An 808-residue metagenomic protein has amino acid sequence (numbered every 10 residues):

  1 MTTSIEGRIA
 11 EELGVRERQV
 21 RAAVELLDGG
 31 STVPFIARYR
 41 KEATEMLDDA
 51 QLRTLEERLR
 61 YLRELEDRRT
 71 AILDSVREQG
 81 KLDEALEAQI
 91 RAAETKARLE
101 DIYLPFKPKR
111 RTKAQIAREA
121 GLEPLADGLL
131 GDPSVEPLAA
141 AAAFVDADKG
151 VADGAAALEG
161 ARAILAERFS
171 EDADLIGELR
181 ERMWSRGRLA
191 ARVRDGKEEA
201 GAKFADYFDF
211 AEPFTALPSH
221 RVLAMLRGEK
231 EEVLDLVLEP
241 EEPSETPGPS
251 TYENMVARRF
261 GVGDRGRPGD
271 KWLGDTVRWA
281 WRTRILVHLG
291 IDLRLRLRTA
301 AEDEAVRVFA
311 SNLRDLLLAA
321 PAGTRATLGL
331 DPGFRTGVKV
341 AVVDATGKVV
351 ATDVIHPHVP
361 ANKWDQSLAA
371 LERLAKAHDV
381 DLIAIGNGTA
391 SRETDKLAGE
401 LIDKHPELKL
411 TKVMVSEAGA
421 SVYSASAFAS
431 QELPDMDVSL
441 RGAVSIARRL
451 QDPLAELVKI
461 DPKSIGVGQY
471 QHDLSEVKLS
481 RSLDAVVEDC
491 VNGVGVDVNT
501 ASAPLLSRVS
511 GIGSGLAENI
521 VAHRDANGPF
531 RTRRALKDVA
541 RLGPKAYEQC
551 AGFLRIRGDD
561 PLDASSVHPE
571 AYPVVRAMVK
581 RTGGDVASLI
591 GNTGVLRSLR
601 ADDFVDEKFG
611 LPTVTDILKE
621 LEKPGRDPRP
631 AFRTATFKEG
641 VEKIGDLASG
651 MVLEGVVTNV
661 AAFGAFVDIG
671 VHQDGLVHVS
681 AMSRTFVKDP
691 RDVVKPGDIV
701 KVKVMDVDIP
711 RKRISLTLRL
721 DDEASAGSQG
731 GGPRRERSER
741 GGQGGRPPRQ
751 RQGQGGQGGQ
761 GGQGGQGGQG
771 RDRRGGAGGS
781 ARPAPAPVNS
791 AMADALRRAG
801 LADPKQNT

Functional and structural regions predicted by a protein language model:
A10, G14, A320-T324, E488-A522 (+2 more regions): C-terminal accessory/binding modules appended to enzymatic or scaffolding proteins
E25-D28, P105, I116-E119, A224-G228 (+17 more regions): Replace "in large, NTP-powered and nucleic-acid-processing enzymes" with "in large, NTP-powered factors and other
T32-V33, D48-K113, A117-A143, A147-D148 (+4 more regions): Accessory alpha-helical DNA-binding modules that contact the DNA backbone or grooves
D48-T54, Y61-G329, G333-S424, F428-M436 (+1 more regions): Duplex nucleic acid-engaging cores and interfaces of nucleic-acid transaction enzymes
R98, I102, D292, V413-M414 (+3 more regions): Long, charge-rich intrinsically disordered scaffolds of nucleic-acid metabolism proteins
E181-R188, L330-F334, T389-A390, M414-V422 (+5 more regions): A glycine-rich phosphate-binding loop feature that marks nucleotide/adenosyl-phosphate handling sites
L293-A300, A305-A310, S464-D497, D603-S649: Long, charged amphipathic helices and adjacent flexible linkers at domain junctions
I556-T808: Single-stranded RNA-binding regions, centering on S1/OB-family and related RNA-binding modules
